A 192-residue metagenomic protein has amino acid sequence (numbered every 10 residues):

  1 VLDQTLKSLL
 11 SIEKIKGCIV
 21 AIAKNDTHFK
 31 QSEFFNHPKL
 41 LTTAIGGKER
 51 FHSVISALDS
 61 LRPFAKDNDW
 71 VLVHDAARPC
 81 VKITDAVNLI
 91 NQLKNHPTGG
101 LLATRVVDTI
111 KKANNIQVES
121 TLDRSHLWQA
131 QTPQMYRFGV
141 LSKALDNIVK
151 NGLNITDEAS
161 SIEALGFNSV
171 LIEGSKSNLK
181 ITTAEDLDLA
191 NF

Functional and structural regions predicted by a protein language model:
L2, A57, H74-D75, R105 (+2 more regions): Residue-level signal for inorganic ion chemistry
L2-N68, V149-N151: Conserved N-terminal catalytic core of the sugar/cofactor nucleotidyltransferase
I15, K66-N68, H96-G99, F167 (+1 more regions): Short, high-confidence coil segments that cap the C-terminus of an alpha-helix and link into the following beta-strand
N25-D26, E49, A76-P79, V107: Short glycine-rich anion-binding loops that position phosphate/pyrophosphate groups of nucleotides and phosphorylated
T43-A44, A130, I172, I181: Hydrophobic residues at beta-strand termini and immediately following loops that shape nucleotide-binding pockets
V71: Short aromatic/hydrophobic "clamp" motif used to bind/position activated sugar donors
C80-I172: Conserved core of the sugar-phosphate nucleotidyltransferase
N178-F192: Hydrophobic helical membrane-anchoring modules
